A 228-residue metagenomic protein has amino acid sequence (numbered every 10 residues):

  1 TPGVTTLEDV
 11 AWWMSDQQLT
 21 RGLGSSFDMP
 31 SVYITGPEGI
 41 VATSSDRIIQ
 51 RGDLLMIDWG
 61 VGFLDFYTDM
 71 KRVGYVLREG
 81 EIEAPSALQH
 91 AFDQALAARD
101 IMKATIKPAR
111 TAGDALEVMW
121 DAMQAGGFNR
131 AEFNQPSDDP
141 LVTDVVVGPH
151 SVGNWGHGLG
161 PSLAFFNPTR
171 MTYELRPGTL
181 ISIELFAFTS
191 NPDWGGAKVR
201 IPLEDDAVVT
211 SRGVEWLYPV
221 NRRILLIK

Functional and structural regions predicted by a protein language model:
T1-K228: Active-site neighborhoods and metal-handling regions in enzymes and metal-associated proteins
